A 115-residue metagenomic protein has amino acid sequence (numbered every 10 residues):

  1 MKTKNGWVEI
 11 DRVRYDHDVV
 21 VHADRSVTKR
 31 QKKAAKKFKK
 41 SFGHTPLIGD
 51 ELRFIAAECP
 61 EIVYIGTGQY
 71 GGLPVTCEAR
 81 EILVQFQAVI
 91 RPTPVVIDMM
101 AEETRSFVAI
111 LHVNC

Functional and structural regions predicted by a protein language model:
M1-K36: N-terminal, charge-rich interaction modules
V13-Y15, I55-C59, A101-R105: Flexible, charged surface loops at secondary-structure boundaries
H22, G66, I110-N114: Short beta-strand segments
V27, Y70-G71, C115: Glycine-rich nucleotide phosphate-binding loop and flanking beta-alpha elements of Rossmann-like dinucleotide-binding
T28-I55: Compact, glycine-rich, soluble single-domain proteins
F54-I90: Mid-chain, well-packed structural core segment of small domains
Q87-M99: A short glycine-rich beta-strand->turn/loop micro-motif centered on a GG-aromatic cluster
V96-C115: Short basic, glycine-rich beta-strand/loop surfaces that mediate nucleic-acid
